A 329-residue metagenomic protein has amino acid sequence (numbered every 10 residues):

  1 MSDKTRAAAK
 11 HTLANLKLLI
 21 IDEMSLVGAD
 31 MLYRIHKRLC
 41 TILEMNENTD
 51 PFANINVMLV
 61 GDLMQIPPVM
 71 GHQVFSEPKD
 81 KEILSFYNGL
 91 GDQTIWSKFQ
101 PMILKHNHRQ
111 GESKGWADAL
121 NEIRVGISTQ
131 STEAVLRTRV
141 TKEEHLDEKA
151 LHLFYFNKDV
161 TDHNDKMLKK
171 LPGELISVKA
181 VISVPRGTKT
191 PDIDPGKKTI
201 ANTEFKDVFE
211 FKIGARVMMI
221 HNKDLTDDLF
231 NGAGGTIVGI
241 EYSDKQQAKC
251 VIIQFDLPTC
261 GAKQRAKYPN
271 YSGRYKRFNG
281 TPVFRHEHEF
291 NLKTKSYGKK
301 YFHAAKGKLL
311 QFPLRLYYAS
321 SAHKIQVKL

Functional and structural regions predicted by a protein language model:
M1-L329: Conserved ATP-binding/catalytic motifs of P-loop helicase motor domains
